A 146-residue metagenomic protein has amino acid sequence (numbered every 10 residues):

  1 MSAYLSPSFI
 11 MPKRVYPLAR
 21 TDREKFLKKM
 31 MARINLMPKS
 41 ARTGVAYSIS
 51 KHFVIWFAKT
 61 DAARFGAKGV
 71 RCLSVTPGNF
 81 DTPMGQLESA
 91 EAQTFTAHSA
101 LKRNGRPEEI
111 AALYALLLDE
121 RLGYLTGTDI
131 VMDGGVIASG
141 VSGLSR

Functional and structural regions predicted by a protein language model:
M1-A67, N79: Catalytic loop of short-chain dehydrogenase/reductase
F9, T82, S139-G140: Conserved protein kinase catalytic core
K13-A19, L87-E91, L144-R146: Short, glycine/charged-enriched secondary-structure capping and boundary segments
R23-M37, Q86-S99, N104: A short C-terminal helix-loop "cap" of Rossmann-like NAD(P)-dependent dehydrogenase/epimerase domains
A46-S48, H52-I55, S74, T94-L125 (+1 more regions): C-terminal helical subdomain
G66, R71, L125-G127: Short, small/polar-rich loop/turn modules that mediate ligand/substrate recognition or access, typified
T76-L87: Short, flexible catalytic-loop segment of classical short-chain dehydrogenase/reductase
T126-R146: Short C-terminal tail/terminal secondary-structure segment of NAD(P)H-dependent dehydrogenase/reductase domains
